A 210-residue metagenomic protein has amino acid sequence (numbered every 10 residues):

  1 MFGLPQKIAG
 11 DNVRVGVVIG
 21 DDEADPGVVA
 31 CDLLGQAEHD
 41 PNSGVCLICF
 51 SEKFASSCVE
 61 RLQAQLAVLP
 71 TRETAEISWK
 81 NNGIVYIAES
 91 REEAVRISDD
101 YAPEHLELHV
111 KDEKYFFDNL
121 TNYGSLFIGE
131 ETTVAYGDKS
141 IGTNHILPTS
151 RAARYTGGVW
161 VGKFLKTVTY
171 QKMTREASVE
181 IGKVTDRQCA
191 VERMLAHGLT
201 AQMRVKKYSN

Functional and structural regions predicted by a protein language model:
M1, A24-C31, D40, C49 (+9 more regions): Conserved active-site and cofactor/substrate-binding residues in soluble primary-metabolism enzymes
M1-F2, D11-E23, C31-D32, F50-S51 (+6 more regions): Fold-independent oxyanion-binding glycine-rich loops and adjacent beta-strand/coil segments at enzyme active sites
M1-P5, V28, D32-Q36, S57-A64 (+5 more regions): Alpha-helical scaffold segments in soluble metabolic enzymes
I8-G10, R14-E93: ALDH superfamily catalytic-core signature
A75, V95, K139-I141: A short alpha-helix capping/helix-coil boundary motif
E92-V95, V134: A short acidic, often aromatic-flanked loop/helix-cap motif at beta-alpha or helix-coil junctions that lines enzyme
D99-N210: C-terminal core of ALDH-fold dehydrogenases
